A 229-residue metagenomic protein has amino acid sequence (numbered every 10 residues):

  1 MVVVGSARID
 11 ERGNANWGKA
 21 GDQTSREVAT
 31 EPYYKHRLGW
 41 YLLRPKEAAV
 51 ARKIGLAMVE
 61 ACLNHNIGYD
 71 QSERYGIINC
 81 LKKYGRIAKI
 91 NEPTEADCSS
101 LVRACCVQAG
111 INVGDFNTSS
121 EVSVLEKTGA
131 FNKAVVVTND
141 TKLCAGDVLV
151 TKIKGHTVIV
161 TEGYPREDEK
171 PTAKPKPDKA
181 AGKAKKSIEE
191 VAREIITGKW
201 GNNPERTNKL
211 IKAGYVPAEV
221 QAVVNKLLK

Functional and structural regions predicted by a protein language model:
M1-A109, I153-H156, E162-Y164: N-terminal capping segments
A51, G55-V59, S99, R103 (+3 more regions): Extracytoplasmic/secreted envelope proteins and their assembly/folding machinery, especially bacterial periplasmic
F131-N139: Short alpha-helix capping/helix-loop boundary micro-motifs
L143-D147: Loop/turn positions that initiate beta-strands
P165-A181: Low-complexity, Gly/Ser/Thr/Pro-rich intrinsically disordered linker/tail segments
K176, A213-K229: Repeat-associated, polar segments at repeat-unit boundaries in modular proteins
E194-T207, Y215-P217: Extracytoplasmic Gram-positive cell-surface binding/anchoring modules and repeats
